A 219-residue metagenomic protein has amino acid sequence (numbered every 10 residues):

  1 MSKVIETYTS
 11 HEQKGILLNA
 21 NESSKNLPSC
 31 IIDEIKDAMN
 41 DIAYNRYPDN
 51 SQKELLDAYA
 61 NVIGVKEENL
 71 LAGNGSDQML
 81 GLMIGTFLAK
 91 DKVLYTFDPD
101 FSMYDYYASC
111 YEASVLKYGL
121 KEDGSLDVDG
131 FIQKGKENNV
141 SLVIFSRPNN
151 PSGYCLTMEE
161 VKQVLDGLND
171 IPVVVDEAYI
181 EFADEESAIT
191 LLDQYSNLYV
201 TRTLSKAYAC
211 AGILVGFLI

Functional and structural regions predicted by a protein language model:
M1-R46, N139: N-terminal "arm"/small-domain region of PLP-dependent enzymes with the aminotransferase-like
N21-S24, S76-D77, F101, R147-P151 (+2 more regions): Short glycine-rich anion-binding loops that position phosphate/pyrophosphate groups of nucleotides and phosphorylated
N26-P28, L80, Y104-D105, S152-G153 (+1 more regions): Glycine/Thr-rich phosphate-binding loops of Rossmann-like dinucleotide-binding domains
K53-V93: Phosphate-binding glycine-rich loop
L70, L94, V115, V173 (+1 more regions): Hydrophobic/aromatic residues located in beta-strands of well-ordered beta-sheets within soluble catalytic
T86-S141, F145: PLP-dependent aminotransferase-like
L126-K136, P151-V173, E177-C210: Active-site pre-lysine segment of PLP-dependent enzymes
G216-I219: Short beta-strand-to-turn element immediately C-terminal to the catalytic PLP-Schiff-base lysine in fold type I
